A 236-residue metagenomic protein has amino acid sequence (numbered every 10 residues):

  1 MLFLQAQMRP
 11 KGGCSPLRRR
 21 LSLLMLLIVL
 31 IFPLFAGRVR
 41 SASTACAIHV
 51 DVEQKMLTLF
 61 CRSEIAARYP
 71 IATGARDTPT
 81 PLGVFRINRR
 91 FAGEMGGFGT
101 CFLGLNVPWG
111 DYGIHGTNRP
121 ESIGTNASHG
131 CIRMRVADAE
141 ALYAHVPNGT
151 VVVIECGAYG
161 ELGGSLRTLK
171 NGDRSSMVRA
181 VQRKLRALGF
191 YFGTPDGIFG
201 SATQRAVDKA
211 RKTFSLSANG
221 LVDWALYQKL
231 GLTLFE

Functional and structural regions predicted by a protein language model:
F3, F32-F35: Aromatic (phenylalanine/tyrosine) cluster motif
Q5-Q7, K11: Charged/polar low-complexity intrinsically disordered segments
K11-L24: Bacterial N-terminal signal peptides that target proteins for export
L24-P33: Bacterial N-terminal signal peptides
G37-E94, F98-L105, W224-A225, K229-F235: Cell wall/extracellular polymer interaction/catalysis modules
S43, P79-L82, F91-F192, S217 (+1 more regions): Exported/periplasmic cell-wall-interacting domains
L185, V207, R211: Conserved hydrophobic/aromatic packing and binding residues within compact polymer-binding modules
